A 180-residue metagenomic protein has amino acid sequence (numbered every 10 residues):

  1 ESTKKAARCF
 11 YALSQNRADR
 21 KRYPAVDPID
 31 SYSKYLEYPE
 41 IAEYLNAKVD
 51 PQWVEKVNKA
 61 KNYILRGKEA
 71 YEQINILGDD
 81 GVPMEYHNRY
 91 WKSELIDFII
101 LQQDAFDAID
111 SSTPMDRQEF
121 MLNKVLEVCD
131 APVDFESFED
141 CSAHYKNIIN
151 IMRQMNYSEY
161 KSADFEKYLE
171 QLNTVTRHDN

Functional and structural regions predicted by a protein language model:
E1-R153, Y157, K161, F165 (+1 more regions): P-loop NTPase catalytic core
Q171-N180: C-terminal accessory/interaction regions of large nucleic acid-associated machines
